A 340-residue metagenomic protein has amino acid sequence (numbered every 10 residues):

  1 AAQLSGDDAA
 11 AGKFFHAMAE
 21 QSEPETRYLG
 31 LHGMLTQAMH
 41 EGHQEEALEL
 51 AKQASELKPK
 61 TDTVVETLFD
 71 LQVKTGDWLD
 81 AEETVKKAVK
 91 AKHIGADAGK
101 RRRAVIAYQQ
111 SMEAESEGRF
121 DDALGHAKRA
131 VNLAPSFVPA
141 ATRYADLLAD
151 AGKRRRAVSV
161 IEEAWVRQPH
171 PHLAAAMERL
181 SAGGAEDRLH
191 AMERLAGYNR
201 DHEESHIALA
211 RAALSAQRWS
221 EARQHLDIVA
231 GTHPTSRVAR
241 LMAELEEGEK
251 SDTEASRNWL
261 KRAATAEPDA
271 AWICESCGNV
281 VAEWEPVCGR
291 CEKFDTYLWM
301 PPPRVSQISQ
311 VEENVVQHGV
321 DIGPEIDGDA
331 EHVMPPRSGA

Functional and structural regions predicted by a protein language model:
A1-P286, R290, Y297-A340: Repeat-based scaffolding regions
